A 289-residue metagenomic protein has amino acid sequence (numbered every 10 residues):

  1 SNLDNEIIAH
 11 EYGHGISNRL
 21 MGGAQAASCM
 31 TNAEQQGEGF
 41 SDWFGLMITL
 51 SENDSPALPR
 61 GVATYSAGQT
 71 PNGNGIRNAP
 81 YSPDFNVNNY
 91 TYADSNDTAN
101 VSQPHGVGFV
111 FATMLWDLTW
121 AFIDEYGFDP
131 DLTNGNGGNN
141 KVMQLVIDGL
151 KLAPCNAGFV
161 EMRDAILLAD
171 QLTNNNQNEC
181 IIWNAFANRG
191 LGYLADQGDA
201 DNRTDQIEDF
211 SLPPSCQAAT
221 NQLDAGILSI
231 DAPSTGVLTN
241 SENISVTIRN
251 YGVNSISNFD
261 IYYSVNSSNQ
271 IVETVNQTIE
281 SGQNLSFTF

Functional and structural regions predicted by a protein language model:
S1-A219: Extracellular protease catalytic domains of secreted zymogens
S215-F289: Extracellular/luminal regions of secreted and cell-surface proteins that mediate adhesion/ECM remodeling
